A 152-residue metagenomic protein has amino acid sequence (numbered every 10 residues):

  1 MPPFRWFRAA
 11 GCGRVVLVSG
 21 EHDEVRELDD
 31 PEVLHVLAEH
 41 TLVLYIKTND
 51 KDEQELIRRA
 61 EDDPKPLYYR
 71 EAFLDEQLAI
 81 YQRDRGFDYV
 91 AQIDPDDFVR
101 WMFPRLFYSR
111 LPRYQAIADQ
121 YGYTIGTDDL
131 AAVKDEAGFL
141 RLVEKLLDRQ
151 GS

Functional and structural regions predicted by a protein language model:
M1-E39, Y45-K47: Glycine-rich phosphate-binding loop used to anchor ATP phosphates in small-molecule kinases, encompassing both
M1-P3, A9, Y81-I93: Electropositive, surface-exposed helix/loop patches at the edges of structured domains that serve as adaptable
A9-A10, A38, A60, A72 (+5 more regions): A sequence-composition feature that detects small, non-aromatic residues
V15-V18, E24, Y45-I46, E61-P64 (+3 more regions): A broad "ordered helical/assembly scaffold" signature
E21-D23, D50-K51, A132-V133: Short, solvent-exposed loop/turn segments at secondary-structure junctions
R26-P31, E55-R58, G138: A short acidic (Asp/Glu
V36-G86: Conserved phosphate-donor/acceptor-positioning beta-strand/loop module used by diverse small-molecule
G86-S152: NTP-dependent small-molecule kinase module
